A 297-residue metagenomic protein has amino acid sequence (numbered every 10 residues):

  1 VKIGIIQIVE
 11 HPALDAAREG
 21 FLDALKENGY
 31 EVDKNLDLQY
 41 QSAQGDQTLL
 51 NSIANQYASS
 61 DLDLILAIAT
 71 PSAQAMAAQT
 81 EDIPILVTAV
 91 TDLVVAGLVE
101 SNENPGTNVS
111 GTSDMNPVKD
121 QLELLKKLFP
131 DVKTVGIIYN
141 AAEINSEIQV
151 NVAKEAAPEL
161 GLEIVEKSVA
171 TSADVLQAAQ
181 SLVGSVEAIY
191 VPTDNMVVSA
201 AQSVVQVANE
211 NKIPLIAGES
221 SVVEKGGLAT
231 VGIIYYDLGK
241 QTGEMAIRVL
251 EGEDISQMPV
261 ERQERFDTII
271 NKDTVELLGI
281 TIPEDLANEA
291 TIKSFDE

Functional and structural regions predicted by a protein language model:
V1-E297: Short hydrophobic alpha-helices and adjacent helix-cap/hinge residues
